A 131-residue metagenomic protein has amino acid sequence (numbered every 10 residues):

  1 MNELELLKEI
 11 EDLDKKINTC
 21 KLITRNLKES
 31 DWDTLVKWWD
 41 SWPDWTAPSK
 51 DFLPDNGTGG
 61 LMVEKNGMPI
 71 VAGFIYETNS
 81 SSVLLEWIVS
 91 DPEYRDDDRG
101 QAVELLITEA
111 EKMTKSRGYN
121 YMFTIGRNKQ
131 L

Functional and structural regions predicted by a protein language model:
N2-L13, I17-T19, K115, F123-L131: Terminal substrate-recognition subdomain of acyl/acetyltransferases
L7, L13-P48: Short amphipathic alpha-helix that is part of the acyltransferase structural core
I17, P54-N56, S116-G118: Flexible, charged surface loops at secondary-structure boundaries
L27, T34, M62, A72-I75 (+2 more regions): Residue-level detection of beta-strand scaffold positions
S30, T34, S80, K129-Q130: Short alpha-helical
D33, K37, N66, T108 (+2 more regions): Replace "anionic and nucleotidyl ligands
D40-K65, V71-V83, W87-S90: A conserved beta-strand-loop-helix scaffold within acyl/acetyltransferase catalytic domains
V83-L131: Acyl-donor binding region in acyl/amide transferases
